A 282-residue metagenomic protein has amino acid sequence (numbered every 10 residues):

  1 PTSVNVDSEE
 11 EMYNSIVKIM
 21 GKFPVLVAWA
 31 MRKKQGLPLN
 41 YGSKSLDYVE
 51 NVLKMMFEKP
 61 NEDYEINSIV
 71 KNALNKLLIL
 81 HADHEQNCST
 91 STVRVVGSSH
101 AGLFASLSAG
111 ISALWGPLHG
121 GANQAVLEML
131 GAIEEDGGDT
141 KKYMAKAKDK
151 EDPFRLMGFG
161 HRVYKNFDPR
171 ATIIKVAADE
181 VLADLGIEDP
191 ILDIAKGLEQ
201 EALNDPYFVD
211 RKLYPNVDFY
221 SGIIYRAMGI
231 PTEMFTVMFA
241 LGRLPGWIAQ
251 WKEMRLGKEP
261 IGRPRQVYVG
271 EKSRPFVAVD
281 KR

Functional and structural regions predicted by a protein language model:
P1-R282: Non-transmembrane, aqueous-exposed alpha-helical and coiled segments at domain scale
